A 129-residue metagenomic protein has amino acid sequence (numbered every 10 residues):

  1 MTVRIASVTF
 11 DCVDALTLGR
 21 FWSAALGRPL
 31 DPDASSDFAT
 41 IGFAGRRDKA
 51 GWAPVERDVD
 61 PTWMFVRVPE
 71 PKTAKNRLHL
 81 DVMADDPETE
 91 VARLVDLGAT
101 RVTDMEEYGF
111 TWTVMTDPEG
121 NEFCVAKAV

Functional and structural regions predicted by a protein language model:
M1-F21, A25, K75-L78, A128-V129: N-terminal beta-strand motif that seeds the catalytic metal site of vicinal oxygen chelate
R4, D37, P61, N76-L78 (+1 more regions): Residues that flank catalytic or metal-binding motifs in active/ligand-binding sites
T9-V59, D96, D104, G109: Core segments of cupin and vicinal oxygen chelate
V13-A15, T73-E119: Vicinal oxygen chelate
F43-G45, A126-V129: Short beta-strand-to-coil "C-cap" segments at the C-terminal boundary of structured domains/repeats, marking
D58-P71: Alpha-helix-centered segments that form part of catalytic cores
